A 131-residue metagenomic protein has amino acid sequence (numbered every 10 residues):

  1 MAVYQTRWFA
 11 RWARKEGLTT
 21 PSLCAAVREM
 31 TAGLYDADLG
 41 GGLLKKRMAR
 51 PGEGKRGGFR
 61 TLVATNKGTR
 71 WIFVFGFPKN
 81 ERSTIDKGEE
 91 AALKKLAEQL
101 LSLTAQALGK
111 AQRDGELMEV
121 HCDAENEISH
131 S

Functional and structural regions predicted by a protein language model:
M1-L18, K110-S131: Arg/Lys-rich, positively charged N-terminal/basic patches that mediate binding to nucleic acids
A2-A49: N-terminal first-folded block
Q5, T19, L23, K55-G58 (+2 more regions): Amphipathic alpha-helical interface surfaces
T20-P21, A26, Y35, G40 (+6 more regions): General N-terminal targeting signals
D36-F77, E81: Basic/aromatic recognition patch in beta-strand/loop cores that engages polyanionic ligands
A64-D123, S131: Enriched for short, Lys/Arg-rich terminal
